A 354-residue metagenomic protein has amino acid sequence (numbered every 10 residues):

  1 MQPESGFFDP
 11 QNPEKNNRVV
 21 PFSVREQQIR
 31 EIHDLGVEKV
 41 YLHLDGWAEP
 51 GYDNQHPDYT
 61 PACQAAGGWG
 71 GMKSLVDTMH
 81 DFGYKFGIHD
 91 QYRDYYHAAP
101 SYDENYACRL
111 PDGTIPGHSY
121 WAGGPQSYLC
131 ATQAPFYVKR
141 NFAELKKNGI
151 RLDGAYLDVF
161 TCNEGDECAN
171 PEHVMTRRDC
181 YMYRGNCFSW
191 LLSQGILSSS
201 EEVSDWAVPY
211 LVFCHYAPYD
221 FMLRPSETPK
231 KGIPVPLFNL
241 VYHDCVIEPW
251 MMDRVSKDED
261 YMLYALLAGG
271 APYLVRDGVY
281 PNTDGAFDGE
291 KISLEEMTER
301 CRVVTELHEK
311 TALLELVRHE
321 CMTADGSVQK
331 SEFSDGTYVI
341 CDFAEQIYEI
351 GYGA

Functional and structural regions predicted by a protein language model:
M1-K139, K147-A155, T161-H173: Aromatic-lined carbohydrate-binding/catalytic grooves of carbohydrate-active enzymes
P10-E14, R18, A99, A107-D153 (+1 more regions): Active-site-proximal substrate-binding groove within the catalytic cores of carbohydrate-active enzymes
